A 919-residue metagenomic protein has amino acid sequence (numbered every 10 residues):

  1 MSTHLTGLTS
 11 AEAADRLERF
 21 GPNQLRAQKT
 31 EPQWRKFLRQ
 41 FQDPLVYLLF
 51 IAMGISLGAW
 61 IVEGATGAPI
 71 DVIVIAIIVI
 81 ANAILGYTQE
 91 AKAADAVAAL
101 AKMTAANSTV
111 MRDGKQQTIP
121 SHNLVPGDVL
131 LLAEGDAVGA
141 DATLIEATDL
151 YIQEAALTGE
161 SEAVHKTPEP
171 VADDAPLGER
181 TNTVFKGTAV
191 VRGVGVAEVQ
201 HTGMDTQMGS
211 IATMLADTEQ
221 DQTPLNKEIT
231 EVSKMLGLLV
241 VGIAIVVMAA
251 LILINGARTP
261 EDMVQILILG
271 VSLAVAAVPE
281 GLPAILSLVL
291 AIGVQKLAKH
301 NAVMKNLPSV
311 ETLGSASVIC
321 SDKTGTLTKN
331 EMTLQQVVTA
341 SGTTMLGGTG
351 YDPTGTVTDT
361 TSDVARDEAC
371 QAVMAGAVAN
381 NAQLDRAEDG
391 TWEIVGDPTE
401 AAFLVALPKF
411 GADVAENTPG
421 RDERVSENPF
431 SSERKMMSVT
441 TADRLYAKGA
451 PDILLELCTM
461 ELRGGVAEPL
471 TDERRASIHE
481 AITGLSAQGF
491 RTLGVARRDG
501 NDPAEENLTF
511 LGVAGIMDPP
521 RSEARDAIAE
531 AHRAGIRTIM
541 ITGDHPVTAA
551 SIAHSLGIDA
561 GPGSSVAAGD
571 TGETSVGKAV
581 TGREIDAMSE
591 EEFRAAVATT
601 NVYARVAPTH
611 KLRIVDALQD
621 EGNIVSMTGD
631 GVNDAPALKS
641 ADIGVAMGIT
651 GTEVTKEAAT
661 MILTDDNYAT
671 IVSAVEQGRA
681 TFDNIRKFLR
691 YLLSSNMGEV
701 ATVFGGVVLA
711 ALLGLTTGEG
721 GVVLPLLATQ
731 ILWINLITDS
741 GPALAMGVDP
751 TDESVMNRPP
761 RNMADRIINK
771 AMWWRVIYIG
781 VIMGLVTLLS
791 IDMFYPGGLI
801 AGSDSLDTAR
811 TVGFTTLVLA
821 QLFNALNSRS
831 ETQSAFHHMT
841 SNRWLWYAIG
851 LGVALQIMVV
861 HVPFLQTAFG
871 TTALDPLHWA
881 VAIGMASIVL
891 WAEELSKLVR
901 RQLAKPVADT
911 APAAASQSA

Functional and structural regions predicted by a protein language model:
M1-N757, I767-I768, V781, P796 (+2 more regions): Conserved cytosolic headpiece of P-type ATPases
G698-E699, R775-T787: Core segments of transmembrane alpha-helices that mediate helix-helix packing or line hydrophobic substrate/ligand
T738, M783-G784, R810-A825: Generic alpha-helical transmembrane segments
G747, G784-D792: Transmembrane alpha-helix/helix-exit interface in multi-pass inner-membrane proteins
N762-V781, D804-V812: Membrane-water interface at loop-to-transmembrane-helix junctions
I791-G798, G802-S805: Long hydrophobic segments that form regular secondary structure
N824, S828-T832: Transmembrane alpha-helical segments in integral membrane proteins
